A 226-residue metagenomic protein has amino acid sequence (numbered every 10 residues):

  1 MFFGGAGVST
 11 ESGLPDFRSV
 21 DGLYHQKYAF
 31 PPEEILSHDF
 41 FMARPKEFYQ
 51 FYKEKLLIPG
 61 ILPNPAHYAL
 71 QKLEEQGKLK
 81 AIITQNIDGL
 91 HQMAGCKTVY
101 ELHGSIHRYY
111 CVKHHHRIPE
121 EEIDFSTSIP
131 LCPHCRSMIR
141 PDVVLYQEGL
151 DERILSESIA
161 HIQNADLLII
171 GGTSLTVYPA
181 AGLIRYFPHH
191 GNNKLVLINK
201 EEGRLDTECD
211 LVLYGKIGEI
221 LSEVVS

Functional and structural regions predicted by a protein language model:
M1-S226: Conserved catalytic core of sirtuin-type NAD+-dependent deacylases
